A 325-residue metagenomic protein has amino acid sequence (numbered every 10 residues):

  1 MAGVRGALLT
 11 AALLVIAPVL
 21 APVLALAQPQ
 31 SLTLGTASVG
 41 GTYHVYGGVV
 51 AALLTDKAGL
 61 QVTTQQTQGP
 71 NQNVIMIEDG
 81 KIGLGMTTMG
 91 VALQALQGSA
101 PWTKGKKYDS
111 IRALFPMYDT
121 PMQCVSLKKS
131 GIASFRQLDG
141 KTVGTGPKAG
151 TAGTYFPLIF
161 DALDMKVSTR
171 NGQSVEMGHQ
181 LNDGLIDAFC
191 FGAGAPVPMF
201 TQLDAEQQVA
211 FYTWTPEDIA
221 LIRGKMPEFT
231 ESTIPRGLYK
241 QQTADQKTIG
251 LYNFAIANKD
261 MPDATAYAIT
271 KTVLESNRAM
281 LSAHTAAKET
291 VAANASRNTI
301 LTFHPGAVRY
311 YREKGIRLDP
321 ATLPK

Functional and structural regions predicted by a protein language model:
M1-R5: N-terminal secretory signal peptides that target proteins for export/translocation
A7-P22: Bacterial N-terminal signal peptides
P29-K57, Q61-V62, P116, T120-D183 (+3 more regions): Bilobed "Venus flytrap"/periplasmic-binding protein-like clamshell domains and structurally analogous long
T42-E78, L84, Q242-T243: Extracytoplasmic small-molecule ligand-binding "clamshell" domains of the periplasmic binding protein/Venus flytrap
I82-Y118, G194-V197: Acidic, polar ligand-binding/catalytic clefts
M89-V91, A100-P101, K166-M261: Pocket-lining segment of extracytoplasmic ligand-binding domains
T142-F156, E228-E289, A293-T299: Ligand-binding clefts/hinges and TM-proximal coupling segments of bilobed small-molecule sensing domains
E176, N182-G184, A193-F211, R223 (+2 more regions): An extracytoplasmic/periplasmic, membrane-proximal ligand-sensing/linker region
